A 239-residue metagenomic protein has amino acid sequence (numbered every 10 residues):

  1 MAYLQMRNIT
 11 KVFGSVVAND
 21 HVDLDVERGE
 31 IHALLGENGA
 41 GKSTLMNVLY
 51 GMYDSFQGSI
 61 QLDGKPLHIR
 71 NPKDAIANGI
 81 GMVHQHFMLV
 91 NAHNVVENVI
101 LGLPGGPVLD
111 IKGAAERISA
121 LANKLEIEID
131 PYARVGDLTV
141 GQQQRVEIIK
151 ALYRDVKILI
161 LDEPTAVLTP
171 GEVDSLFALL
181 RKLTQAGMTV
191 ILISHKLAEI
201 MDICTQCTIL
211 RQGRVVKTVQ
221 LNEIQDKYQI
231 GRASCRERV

Functional and structural regions predicted by a protein language model:
M1-R236: Glycine-rich phosphate-binding loops of nucleotide-dependent enzymes
